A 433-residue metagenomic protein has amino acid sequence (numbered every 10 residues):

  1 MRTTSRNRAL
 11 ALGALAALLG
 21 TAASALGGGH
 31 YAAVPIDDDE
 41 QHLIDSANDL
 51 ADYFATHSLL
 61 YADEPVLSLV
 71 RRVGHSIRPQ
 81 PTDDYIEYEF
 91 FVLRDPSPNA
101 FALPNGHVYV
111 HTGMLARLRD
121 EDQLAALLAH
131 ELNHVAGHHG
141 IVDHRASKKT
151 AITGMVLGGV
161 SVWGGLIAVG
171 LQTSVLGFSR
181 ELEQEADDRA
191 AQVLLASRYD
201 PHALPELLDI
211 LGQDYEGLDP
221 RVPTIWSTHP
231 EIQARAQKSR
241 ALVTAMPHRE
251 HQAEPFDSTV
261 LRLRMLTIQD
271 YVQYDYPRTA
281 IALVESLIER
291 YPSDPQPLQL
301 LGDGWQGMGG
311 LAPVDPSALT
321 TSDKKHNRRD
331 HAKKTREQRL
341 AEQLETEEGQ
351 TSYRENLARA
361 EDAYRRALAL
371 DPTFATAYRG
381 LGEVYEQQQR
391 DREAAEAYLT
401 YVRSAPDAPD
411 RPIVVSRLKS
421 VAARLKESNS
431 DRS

Functional and structural regions predicted by a protein language model:
L26-M155, Q172-L176, A190-S227, Q233 (+7 more regions): Peri-catalytic and regulatory segments of divalent metal-dependent proteins
R290, L370, S404-D407: Structural marker of alpha-solenoid helical repeat scaffolds
L300, G380, V414-R417: Canonical tetratricopeptide repeat
A395-S433: Terminal, low-structured helical/coil segments at or just beyond the last alpha-helical repeat
